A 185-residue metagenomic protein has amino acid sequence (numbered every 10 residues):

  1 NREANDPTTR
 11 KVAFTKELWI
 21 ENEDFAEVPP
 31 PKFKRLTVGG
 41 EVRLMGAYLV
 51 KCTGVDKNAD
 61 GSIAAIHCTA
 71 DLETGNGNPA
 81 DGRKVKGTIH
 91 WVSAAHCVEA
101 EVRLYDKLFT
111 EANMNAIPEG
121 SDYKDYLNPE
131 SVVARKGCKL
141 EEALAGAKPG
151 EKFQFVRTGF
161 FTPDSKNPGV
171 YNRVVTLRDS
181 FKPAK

Functional and structural regions predicted by a protein language model:
N1-K185: Polyanion-binding catalytic cores of nucleic-acid enzymes and NTP/SAM-utilizing transferases
